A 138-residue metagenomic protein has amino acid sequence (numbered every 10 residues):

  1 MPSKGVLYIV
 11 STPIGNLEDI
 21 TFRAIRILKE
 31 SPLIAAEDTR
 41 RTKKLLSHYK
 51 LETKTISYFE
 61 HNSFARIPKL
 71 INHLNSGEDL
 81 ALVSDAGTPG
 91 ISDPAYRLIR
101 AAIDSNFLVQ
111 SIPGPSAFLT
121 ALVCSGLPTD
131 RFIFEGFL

Functional and structural regions predicted by a protein language model:
M1-H61: Glycine-rich, flexible N-terminal cofactor/catalytic loop recognition
G5-L7, S76-A81: Loop/turn-to-beta-strand initiation segments
I14-L17, D85-P89: Short glycine-rich anion-binding loops that position phosphate/pyrophosphate groups of nucleotides and phosphorylated
E37, Y58, V83-D85, Q110-I112: Structural motif
R40-T42, G87-T88, A117: Alpha-helix capping/helix-boundary segments
N62, A86-P94: Acidic, metal-coordinating catalytic cores used for nucleic-acid/nucleotide bond scission and strand-transfer chemistry
N62-I71: Glycine-rich, highly charged phosphate/nucleotide-binding loops
R97-L138: Class I SAM-dependent methyltransferase SAM-binding "motif I" and its flanking Rossmann-like core
